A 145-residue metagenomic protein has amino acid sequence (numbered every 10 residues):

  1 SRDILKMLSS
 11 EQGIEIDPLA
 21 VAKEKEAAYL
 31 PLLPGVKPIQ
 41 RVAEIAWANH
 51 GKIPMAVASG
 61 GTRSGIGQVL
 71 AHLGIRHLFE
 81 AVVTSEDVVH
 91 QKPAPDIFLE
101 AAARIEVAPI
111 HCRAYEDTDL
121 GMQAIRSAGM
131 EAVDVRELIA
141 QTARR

Functional and structural regions predicted by a protein language model:
S1, A22, I53, D87 (+1 more regions): A general secondary-structure boundary signal
S1-A43, W47, G51: N-terminal helical cap/lid subdomain that shapes the substrate entry/recognition surface in HAD-like hydrolases
S9, L30, P34, P54 (+2 more regions): Conserved short-loop catalytic and cofactor-binding motifs
K37, I53, K92-A94: Hydrophobic alpha-helix-in-membranes signature
A43-W47, R63-R145: Asp-based, Mg2+/Mn2+-dependent phosphohydrolase catalytic module
K52-A56, P109-C112: Short active-site oxyanion
S59-G61: Conserved phosphate-coupling serine/threonine residues in phosphotransfer and NTP-handling enzymes
